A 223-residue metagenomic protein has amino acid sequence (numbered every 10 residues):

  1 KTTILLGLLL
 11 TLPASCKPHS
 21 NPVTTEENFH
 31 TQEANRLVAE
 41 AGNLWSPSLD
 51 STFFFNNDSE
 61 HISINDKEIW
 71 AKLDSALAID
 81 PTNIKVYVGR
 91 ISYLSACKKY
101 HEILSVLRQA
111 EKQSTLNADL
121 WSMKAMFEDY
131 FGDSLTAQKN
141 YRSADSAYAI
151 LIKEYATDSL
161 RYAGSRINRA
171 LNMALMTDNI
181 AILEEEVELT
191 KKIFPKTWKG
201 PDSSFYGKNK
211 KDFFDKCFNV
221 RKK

Functional and structural regions predicted by a protein language model:
C16-K72: N-terminal leader/linker segments that initiate helical-solenoid repeat arrays
S63, C97, F131, M176-T177: Structural motif corresponding to the intra-repeat A-B loop/turn of tetratricopeptide repeats
K67-D74, E102-E111, A137-A149, I180-F194 (+1 more regions): Alpha-helical repeat scaffolds
N172-K223: Terminal, low-structured helical/coil segments at or just beyond the last alpha-helical repeat
